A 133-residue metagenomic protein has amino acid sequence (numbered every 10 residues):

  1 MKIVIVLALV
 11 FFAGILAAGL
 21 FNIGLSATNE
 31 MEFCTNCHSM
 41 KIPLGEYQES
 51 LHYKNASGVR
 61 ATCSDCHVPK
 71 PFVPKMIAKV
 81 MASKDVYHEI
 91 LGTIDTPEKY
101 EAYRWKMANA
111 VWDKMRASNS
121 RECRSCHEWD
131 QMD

Functional and structural regions predicted by a protein language model:
M1-D133: Short sequence/structural segments immediately N-terminal
